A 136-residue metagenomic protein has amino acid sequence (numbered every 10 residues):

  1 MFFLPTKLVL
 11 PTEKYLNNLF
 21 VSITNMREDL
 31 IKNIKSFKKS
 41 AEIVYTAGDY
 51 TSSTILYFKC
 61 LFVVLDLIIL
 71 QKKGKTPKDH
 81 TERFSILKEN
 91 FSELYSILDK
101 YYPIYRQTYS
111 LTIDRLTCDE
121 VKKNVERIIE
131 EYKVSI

Functional and structural regions predicted by a protein language model:
M1-F2, L19, S36, Y57 (+3 more regions): Intrinsic disorder/low-structure terminal segments
F2-Y50: Charged alpha-helical initiation segments
L30-N33, L56-Y57, I97, V121: Amphipathic alpha-helix face/heptad-repeat signature
N33-F37, V63, N124: Amphipathic, well-ordered alpha-helical segments in soluble domains
K38, Y50, Y57-F58, V64-L65: Inward-facing hydrophobic residues that define packing positions of alpha-helical scaffold repeats
K38-E42, K59-C60, K78-I86: Short, mixed-charge, low-aromatic patches
S52-S53, K75: Short, surface-exposed helix-loop/turn micro-motifs enriched in polar/charged residues
L65, I69-I136: Long, charged low-complexity segments
